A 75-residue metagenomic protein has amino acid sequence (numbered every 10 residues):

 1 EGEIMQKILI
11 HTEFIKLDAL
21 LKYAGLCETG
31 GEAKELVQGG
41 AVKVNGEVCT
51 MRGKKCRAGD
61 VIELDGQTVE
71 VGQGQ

Functional and structural regions predicted by a protein language model:
E1-I4: Short, Lys/Arg-enriched N-terminal segments with co-localized hydrophobic residues within the first ~10-30 amino acids
I8-T12: Short, contiguous acidic and Ser/Thr-rich linear segments
E13-A58: A basic, amphipathic helix-loop patch mediating RNA/tRNA/ribosome contacts
V48-Q75: C-terminal structural segments of small proteins and small subunits
